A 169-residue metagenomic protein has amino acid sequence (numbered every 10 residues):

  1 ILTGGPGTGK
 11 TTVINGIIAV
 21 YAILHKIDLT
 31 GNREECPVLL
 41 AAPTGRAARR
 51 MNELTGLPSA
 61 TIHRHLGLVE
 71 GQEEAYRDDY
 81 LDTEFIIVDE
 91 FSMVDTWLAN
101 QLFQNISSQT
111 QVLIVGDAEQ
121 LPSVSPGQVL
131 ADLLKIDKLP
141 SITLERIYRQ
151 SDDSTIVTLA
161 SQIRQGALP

Functional and structural regions predicted by a protein language model:
I1-P169: Conserved ATP-binding/catalytic motifs of P-loop helicase motor domains
